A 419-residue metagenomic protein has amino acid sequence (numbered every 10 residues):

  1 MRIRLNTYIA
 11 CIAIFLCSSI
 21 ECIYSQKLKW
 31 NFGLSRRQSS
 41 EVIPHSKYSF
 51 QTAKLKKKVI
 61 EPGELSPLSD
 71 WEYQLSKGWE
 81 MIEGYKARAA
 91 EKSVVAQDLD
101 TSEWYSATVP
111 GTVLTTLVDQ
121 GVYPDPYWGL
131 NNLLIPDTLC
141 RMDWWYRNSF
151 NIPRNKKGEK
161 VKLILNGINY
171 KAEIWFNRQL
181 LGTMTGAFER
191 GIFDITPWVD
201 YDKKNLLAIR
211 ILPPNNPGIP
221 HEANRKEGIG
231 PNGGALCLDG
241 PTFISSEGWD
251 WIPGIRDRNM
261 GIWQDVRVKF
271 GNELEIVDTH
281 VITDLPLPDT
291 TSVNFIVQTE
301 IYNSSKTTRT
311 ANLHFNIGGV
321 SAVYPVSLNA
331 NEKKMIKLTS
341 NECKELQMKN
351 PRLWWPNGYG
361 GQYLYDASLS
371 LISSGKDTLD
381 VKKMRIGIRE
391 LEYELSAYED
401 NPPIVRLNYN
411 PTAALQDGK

Functional and structural regions predicted by a protein language model:
M1-C11, I23-K419: Secreted/periplasmic carbohydrate-active enzymes, especially glycoside hydrolases
L16-I23: C-terminal segment of classical bacterial N-terminal signal peptides
